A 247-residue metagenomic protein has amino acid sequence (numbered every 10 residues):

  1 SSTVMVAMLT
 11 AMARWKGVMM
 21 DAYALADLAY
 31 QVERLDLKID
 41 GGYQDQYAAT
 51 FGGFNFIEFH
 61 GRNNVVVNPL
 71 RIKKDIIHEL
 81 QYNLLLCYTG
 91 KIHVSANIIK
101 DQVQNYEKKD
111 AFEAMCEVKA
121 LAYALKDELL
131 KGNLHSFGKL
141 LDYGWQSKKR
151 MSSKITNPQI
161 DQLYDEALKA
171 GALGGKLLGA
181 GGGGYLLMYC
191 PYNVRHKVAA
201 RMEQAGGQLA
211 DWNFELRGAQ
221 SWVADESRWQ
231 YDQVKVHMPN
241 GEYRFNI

Functional and structural regions predicted by a protein language model:
S2-V18, A22: DPxDG-like acidic metal-binding loop motif
D27-D40, Q46-K176, L187-I247: C-terminal nucleotide
G183: Glycine-rich active-site/cofactor-binding loop and its immediate structural neighborhood
